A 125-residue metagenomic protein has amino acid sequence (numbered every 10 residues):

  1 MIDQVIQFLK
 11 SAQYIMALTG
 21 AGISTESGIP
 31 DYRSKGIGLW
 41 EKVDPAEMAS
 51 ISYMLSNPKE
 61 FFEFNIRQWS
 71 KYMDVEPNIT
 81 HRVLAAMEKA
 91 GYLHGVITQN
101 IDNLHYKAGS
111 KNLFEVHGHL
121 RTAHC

Functional and structural regions predicted by a protein language model:
M1-C125: Conserved catalytic core of sirtuin-type NAD+-dependent deacylases
